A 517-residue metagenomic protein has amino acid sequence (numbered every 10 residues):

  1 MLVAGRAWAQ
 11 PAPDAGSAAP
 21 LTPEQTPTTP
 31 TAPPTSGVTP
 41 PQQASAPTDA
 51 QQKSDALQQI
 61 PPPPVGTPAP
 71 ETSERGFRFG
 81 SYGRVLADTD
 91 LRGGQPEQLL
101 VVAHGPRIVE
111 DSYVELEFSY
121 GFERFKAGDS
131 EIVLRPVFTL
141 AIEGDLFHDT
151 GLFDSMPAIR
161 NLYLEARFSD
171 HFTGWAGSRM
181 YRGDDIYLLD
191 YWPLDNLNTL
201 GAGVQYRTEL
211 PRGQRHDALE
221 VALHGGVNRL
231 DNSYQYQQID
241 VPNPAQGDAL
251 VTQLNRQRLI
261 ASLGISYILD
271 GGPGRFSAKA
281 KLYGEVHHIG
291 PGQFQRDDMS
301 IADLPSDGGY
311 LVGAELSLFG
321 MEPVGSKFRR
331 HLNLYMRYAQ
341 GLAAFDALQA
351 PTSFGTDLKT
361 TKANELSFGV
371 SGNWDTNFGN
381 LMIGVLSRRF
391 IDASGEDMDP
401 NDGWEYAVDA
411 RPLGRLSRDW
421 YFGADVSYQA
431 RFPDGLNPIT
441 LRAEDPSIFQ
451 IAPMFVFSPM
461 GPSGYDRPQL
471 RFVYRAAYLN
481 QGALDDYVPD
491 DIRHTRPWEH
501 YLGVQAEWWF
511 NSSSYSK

Functional and structural regions predicted by a protein language model:
A4-R6: N-terminal signal peptide c-region/cleavage motif recognized by signal peptidases
L21-G174, R207, P412-G414, F422 (+1 more regions): Beta-barrel outer-membrane channel/assembly domains of diderm bacteria
P64-F79, Y120-P136, D170-W175, E209-A222 (+8 more regions): Short loop/turn motifs that connect adjacent beta-strands in outer-membrane beta-barrel proteins
S81-T89, P136-I142, G174-M180, V221-V227 (+6 more regions): Transmembrane beta-barrel strands of outer-membrane/channel proteins
R84-P106, F147-N161, F172-G274, K279-P305 (+2 more regions): Surface-exposed coil loops of outer-membrane beta-barrel proteins
R124-K126, Y234-S262, G290-Q295, Q429-A452 (+4 more regions): Outer-membrane beta-barrel transmembrane domain signature
R258, L263, I268, G274-T440 (+3 more regions): Detector for outer-membrane/organellar transmembrane beta-barrel domains, recognizing the amphipathic beta-strand
